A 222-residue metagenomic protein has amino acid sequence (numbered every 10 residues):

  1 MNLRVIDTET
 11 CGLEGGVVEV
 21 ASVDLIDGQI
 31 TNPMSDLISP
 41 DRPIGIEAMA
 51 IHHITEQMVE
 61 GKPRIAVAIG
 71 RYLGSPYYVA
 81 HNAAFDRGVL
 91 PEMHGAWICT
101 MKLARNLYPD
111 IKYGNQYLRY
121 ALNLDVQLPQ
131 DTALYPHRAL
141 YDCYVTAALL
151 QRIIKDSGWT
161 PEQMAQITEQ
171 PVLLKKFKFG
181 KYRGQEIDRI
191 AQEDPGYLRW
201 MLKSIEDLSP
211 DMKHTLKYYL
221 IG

Functional and structural regions predicted by a protein language model:
M1-A96, T100-R105, P109-H137: Conserved non-catalytic scaffold segment of RNase H-like nuclease domains
Y78-V89, L118-F179, R183: Acidic, Mg2+-coordinating catalytic module of metal-dependent nucleases/exonucleases that use a two-metal-ion mechanism
T100, C143-T146, D194, L198: Short runs of predominantly hydrophobic/aromatic residues within well-ordered alpha helices that form helix-helix
K112, Q127, G158-P161, E206-K213: Residue-level signal for secondary-structure boundary elements
Y182-I190: C-terminal accessory/binding modules appended to enzymatic or scaffolding proteins
R189-D211: Short, surface-exposed, low-complexity cationic segments
K213-G222: Short, amphipathic C-terminal "tail helix"
